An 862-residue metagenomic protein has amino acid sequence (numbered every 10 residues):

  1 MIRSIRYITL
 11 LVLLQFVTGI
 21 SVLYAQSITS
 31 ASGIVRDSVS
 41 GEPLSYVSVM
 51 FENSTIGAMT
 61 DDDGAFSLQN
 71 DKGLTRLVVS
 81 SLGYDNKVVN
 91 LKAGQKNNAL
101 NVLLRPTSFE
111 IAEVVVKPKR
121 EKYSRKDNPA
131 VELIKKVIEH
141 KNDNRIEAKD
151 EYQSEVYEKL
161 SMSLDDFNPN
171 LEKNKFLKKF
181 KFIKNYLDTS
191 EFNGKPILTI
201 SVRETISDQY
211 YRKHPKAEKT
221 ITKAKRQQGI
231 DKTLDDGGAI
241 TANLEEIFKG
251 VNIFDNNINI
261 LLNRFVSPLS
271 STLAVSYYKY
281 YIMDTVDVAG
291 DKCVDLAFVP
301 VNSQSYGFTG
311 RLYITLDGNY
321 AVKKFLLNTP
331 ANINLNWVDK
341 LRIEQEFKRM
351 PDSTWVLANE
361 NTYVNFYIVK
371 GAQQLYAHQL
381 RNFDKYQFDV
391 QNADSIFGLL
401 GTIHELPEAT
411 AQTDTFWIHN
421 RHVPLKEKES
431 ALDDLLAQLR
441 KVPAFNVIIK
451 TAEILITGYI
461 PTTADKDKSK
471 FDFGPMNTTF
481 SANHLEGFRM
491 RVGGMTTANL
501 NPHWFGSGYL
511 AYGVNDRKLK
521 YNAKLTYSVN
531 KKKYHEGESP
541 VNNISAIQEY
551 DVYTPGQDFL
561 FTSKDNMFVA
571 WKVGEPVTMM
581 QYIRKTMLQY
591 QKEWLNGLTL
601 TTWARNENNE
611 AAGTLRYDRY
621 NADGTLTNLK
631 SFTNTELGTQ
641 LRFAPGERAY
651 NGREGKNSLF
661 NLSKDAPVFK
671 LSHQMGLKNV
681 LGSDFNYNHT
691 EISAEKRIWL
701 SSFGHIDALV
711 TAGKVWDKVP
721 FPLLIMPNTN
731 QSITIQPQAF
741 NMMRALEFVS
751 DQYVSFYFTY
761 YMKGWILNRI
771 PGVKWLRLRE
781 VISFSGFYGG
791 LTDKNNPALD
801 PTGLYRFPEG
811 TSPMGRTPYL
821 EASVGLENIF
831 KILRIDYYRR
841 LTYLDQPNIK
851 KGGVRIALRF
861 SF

Functional and structural regions predicted by a protein language model:
M1-S27: Cleavable N-terminal targeting peptides that direct proteins into the secretory/outer-membrane pathway or into
Y24-E113, K117: Periplasm-facing N-terminal accessory domains of Gram-negative outer-membrane beta-barrel systems
F109, R120-C293, V299-G307, V369-G474 (+7 more regions): Structured extracytoplasmic
E151, A289-A297, A321-L326, T354-N359 (+2 more regions): Short, hydrophobic/aromatic-rich segments at coil-to-beta transitions
R264-V266, G398-F862: Exposed, low-structure sequence patches enriched in small/polar residues
G310-L316, R342-D352: Extended lipid/amphipathic-ligand handling interfaces
L327-I333, N361-V369, A546-E549, A712-V715: Short, solvent-exposed aromatic-acidic interface loops
